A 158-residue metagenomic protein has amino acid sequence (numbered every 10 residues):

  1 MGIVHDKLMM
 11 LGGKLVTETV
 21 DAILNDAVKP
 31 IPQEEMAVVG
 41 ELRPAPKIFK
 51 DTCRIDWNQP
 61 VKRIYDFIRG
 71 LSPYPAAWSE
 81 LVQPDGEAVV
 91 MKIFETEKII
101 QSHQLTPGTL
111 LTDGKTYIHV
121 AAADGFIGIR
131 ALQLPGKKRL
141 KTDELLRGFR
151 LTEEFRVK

Functional and structural regions predicted by a protein language model:
M1-I99: Active-site-proximal loop/hinge segments within enzyme catalytic domains
Q59, Y65-K158: C-terminal active-site/capping subdomain that shapes the small-molecule cofactor and substrate pocket of enzyme
